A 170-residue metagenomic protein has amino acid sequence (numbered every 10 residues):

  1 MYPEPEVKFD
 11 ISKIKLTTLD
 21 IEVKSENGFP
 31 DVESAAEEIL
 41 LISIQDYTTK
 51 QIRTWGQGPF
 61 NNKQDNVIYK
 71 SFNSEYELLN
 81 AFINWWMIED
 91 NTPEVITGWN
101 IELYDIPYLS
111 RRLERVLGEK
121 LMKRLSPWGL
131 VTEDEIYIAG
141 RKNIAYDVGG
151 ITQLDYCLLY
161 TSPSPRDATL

Functional and structural regions predicted by a protein language model:
M1-N91: DnaQ-like (DEDDh/DEDDy) 3′-5′ exonuclease domain used for proofreading and 3′-end trimming on nucleic acids
E26, I106, L170: Conserved protein kinase catalytic core
K50, Y104, D167: Surface-exposed, flexible loop/turn segments at secondary-structure boundaries
G58-S162: Conserved DEDDh/DEDDy metal-dependent 3′-5′ exonuclease domain
Y160-L170: Single conserved hydrophobic/aromatic residue that forms the stacking wall/gate of nucleotide- or nucleobase-binding
